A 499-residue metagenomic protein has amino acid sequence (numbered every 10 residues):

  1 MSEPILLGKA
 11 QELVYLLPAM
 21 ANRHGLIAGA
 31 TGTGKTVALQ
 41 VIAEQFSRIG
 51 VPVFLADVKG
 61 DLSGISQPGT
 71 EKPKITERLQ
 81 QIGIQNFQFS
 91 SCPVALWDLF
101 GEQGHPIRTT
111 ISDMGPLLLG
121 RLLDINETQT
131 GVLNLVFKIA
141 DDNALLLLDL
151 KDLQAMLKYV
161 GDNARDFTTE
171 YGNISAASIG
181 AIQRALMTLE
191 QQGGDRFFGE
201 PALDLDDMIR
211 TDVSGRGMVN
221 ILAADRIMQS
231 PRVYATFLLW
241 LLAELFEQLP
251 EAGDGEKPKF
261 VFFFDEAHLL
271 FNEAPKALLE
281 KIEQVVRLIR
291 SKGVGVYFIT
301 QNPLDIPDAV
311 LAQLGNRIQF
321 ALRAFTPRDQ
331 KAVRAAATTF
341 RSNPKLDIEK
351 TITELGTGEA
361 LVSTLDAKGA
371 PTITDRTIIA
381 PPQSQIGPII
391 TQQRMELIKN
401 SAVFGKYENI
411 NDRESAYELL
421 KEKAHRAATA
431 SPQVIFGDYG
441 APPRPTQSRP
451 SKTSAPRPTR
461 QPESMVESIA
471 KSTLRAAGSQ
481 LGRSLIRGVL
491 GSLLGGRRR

Functional and structural regions predicted by a protein language model:
L6, V14, P106-S112, L123 (+2 more regions): Conserved P-loop NTPase motor module
G8-A10, V14-N22, V213-G215, D254: Phosphate-binding P-loop
I27, V53-A56, L96-D98, L222 (+4 more regions): Structural recognition of the conserved hydrophobic beta-strand(s) that form the central parallel beta-sheet of P-loop
I27-T31, A274, P303: The conserved Walker
K35: Conserved lysine of the Walker
V41-Q45, S66-N86, Q284-A370: Conserved ATP-driven motor cores of ASCE-family P-loop NTPases powering translocation/secretion/packaging/pilus
A43-V53, G60-Q284, E354-L355, A416: P-loop NTPase motor domains
K452-R499: Short, low-complexity, glycine-enriched hydrophobic/amphipathic alpha-helices that associate with lipid bilayers
